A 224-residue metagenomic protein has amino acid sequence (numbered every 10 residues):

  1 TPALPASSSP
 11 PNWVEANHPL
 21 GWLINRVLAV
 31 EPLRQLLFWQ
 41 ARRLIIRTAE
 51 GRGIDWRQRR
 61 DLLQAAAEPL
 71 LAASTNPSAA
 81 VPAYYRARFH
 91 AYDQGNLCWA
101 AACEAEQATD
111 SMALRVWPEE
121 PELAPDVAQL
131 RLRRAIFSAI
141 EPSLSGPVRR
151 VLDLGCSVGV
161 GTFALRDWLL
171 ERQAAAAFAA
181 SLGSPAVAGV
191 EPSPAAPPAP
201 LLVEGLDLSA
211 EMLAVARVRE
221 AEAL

Functional and structural regions predicted by a protein language model:
T1-A3: N-terminal chloroplast transit peptides
P10-E106: N-terminal auxiliary segments of SAM/dcSAM-dependent transferases
S78-V81, H90, A101, A128 (+4 more regions): Mature, folded catalytic cores of secreted/periplasmic enzymes
A80-F89, P125-L130, P194-V203: Glycine-rich, flexible loop segments associated with nucleotide phosphate handling
Y84, A124, A128, L132 (+2 more regions): Short, well-structured alpha-helical patches and their helix-loop capping segments that border functional surfaces
A108-R149, A164, W168, R172: Conserved alpha-helix/loop element of class I SAM-dependent methyltransferases that forms part of the SAM/SAH-binding
R150-G183, P192-L224: Class I SAM-dependent methyltransferase SAM/SAH-binding core
